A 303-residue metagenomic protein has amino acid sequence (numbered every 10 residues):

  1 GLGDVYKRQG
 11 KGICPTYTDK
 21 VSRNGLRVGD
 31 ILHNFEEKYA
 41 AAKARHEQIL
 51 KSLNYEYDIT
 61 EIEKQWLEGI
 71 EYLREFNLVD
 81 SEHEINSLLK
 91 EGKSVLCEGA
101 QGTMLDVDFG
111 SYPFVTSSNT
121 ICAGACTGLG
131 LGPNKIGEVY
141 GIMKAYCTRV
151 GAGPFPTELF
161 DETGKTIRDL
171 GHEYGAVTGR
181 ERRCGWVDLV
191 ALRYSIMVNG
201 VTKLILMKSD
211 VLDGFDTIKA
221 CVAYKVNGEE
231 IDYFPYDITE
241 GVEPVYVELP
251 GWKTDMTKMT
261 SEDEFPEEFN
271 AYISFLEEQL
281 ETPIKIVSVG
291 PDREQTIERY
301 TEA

Functional and structural regions predicted by a protein language model:
G1-Y6: Short, small-residue-biased leader/transition segments that mark boundaries at the very start of proteins
R8-S94, A100-S288, E294-R299: Catalytic core of tubulin tyrosine ligase-like
